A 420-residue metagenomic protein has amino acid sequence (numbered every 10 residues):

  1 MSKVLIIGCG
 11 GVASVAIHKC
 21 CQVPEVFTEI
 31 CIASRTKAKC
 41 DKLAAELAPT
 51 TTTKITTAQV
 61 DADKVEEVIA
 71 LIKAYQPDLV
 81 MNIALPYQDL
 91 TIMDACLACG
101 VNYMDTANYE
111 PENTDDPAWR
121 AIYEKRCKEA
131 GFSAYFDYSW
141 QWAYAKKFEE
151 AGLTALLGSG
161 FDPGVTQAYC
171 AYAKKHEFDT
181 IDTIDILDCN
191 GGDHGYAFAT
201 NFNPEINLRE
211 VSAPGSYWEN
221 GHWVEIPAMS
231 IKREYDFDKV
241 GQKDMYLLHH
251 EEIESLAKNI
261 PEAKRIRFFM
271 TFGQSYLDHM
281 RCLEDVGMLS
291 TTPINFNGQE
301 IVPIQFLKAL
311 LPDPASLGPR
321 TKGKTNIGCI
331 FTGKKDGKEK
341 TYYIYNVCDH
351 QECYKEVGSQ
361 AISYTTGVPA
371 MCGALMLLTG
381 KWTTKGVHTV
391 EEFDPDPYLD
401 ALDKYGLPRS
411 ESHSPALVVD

Functional and structural regions predicted by a protein language model:
C9-G10: Glycine-rich Rossmann-fold phosphate-binding loop(s) that bind the pyrophosphate of adenine dinucleotide cofactors
A13-S14: N-terminal Rossmann-fold NAD(P) dinucleotide-binding loop
T36-K39: Helix N-cap at the beta1-alpha1 junction of Rossmann-like dinucleotide-binding domains, i.e., the first residues
T50-K64: Rossmann-fold cofactor-recognition segment
D61-P77, Q88: Conserved Rossmann-fold cofactor-binding substructure of NAD(P)-dependent oxidoreductases
I72, D78-M81, Y103-D105: N-terminal Rossmann-like NAD(P) cofactor-binding module of classical short-chain dehydrogenase/reductase
P86-D89, M93-F202: Glycine-/Pro-rich loop/turn segments that contact NAD(P) or position catalytic residues in Rossmann-like domains
K175-D420: C-terminal catalytic/substrate-binding lobe primarily of soluble NAD(P)-dependent oxidoreductases
